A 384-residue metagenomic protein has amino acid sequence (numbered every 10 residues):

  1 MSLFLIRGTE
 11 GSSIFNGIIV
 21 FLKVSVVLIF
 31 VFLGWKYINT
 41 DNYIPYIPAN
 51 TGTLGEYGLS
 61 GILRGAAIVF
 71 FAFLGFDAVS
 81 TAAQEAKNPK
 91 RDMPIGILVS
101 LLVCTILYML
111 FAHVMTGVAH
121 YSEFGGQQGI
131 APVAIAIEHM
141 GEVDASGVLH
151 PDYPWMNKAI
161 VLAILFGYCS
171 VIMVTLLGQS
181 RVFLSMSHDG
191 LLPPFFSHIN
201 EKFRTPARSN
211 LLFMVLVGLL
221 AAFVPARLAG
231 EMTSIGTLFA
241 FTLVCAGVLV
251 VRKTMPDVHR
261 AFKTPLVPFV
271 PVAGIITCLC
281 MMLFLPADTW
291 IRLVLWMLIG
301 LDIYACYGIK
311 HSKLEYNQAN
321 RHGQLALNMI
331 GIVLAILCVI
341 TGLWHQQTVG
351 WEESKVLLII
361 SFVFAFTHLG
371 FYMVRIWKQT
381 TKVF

Functional and structural regions predicted by a protein language model:
M1-L22, T81-E85, L219-G230, C280-L285 (+1 more regions): Membrane-water interface regions at transmembrane-helix termini and the short interhelical loops of multi-pass membrane
M1-T40, I97-L101, T233-L243, L293-I299: Membrane-interface loop-to-helix entry segments
S2-L3, V31, A112-H113, L165 (+3 more regions): Alpha-helical transmembrane segments of multipass membrane proteins
R7-G17, F76-L107, H188, L192-H198 (+1 more regions): Hydrophobic, small-residue-rich membrane helices and short re-entrant helix-turn-helix hairpins that build
F21-N50, A112-A119, A246-V258, K310-L314: Hydrophobic alpha-helical segments and their helix-loop junctions in multi-pass secondary transporters
G96-T175, L191-M232: TM-loop-TM module centered on a large, flexible mid-protein loop between adjacent transmembrane helices in multi-pass
F196-R204, F241-L293, I299-A335: C-terminal membrane-solvent junction of multi-pass transporters and transport-like membrane proteins
I291-F384: Transmembrane alpha-helices
